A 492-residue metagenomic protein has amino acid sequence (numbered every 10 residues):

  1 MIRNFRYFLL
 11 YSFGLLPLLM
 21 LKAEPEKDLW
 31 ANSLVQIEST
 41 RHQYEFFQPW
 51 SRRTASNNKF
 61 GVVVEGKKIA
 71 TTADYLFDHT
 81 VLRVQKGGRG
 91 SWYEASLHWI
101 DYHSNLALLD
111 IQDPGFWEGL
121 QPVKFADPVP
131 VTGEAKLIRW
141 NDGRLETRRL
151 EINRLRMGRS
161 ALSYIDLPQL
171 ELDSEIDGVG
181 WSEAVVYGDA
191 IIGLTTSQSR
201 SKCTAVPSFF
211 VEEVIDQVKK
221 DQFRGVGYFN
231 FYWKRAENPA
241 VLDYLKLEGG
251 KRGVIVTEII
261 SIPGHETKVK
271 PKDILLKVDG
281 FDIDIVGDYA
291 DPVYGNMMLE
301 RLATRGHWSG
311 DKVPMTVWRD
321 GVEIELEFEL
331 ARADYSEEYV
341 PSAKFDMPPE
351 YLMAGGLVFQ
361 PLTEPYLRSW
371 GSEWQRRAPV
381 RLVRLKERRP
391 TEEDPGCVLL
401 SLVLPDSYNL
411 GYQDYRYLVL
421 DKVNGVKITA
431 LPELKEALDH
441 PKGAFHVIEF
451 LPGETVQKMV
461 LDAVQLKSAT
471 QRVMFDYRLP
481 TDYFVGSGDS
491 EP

Functional and structural regions predicted by a protein language model:
E24-Y75, T80-V81, N105, V131-K136 (+4 more regions): N-terminal activation segment of mature serine protease catalytic domains
E26, W99, E118-L167, T195-A205 (+2 more regions): Flexible, gly/ser-rich surface segments that form the specificity/activation loops bordering the active-site cleft
S33-Q36, K68-A73, P130-N141, V179-S201 (+3 more regions): Active-site-proximal beta-strands of protease catalytic cores
S33-T40, E45-F46, Q112-Q121, E146-R200 (+4 more regions): Active-site region of chymotrypsin-like
Q43, E65-T147, R200, E323-E325 (+1 more regions): Conserved active-site neighborhood of the chymotrypsin/trypsin-like protease fold
R53, D173-A184, K234-D284, E373-T429: PDZ/PDZ-like domain segments forming the peptide/carboxylate-binding groove, activating on the N-terminal beta-strands
Y75-D78, S208-F209, K277-T316, K422-L451: PDZ domains, with a preference for the canonical peptide-binding region formed by the helix
G115-V131, G287, G306-H307, P314-E387 (+1 more regions): C-terminal, low-ordered peptide segments at domain boundaries
